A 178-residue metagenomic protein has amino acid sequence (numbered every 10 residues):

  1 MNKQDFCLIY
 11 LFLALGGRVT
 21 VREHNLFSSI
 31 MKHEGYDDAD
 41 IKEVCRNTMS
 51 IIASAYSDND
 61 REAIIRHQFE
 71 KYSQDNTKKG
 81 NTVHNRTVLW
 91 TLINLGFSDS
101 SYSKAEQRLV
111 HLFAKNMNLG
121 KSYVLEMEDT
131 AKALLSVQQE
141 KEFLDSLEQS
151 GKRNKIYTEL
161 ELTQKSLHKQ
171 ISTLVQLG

Functional and structural regions predicted by a protein language model:
M1-G178: Small-residue-enriched hydrophobic alpha-helices in membranes
